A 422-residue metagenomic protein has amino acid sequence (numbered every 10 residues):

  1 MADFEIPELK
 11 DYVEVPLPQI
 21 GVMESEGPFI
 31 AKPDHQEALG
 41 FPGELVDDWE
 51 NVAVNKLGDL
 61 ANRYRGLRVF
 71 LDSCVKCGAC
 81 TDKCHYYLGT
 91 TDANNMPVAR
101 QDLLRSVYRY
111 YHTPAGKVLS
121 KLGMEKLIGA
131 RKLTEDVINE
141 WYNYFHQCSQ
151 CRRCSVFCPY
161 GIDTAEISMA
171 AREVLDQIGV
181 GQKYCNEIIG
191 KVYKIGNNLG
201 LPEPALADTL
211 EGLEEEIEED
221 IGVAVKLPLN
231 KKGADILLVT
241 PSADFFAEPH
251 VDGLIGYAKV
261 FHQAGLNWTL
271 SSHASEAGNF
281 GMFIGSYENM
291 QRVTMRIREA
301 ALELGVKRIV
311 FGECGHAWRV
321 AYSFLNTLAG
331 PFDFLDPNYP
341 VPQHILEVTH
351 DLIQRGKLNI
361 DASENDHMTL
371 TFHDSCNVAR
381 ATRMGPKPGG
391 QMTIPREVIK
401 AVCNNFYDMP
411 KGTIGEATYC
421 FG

Functional and structural regions predicted by a protein language model:
M1-T81, Y86, V98-A99, L103-H112 (+11 more regions): Iron-sulfur (Fe-S) cluster-binding modules
G43-V46, N55, A61-L71, Q101 (+1 more regions): Iron-sulfur-cluster electron-transfer modules
A79-H85, G89-D92, V156-P159, D163: Short functional micro-motifs and their immediate structural scaffolds
T240, E313, H344-L346, D374-C376: Short, structured patches in soluble enzyme cores that scaffold and shape functional sites
F245-D252, V348-I353, N377-V398: Active-site glycine- and acidic-residue-rich loops that bind and position anionic ligands or nucleotide-like cofactors
Q291-I297, V348-G356: Active-site glycine-rich loop that binds ribose-phosphate moieties when present
W318-L346: Short acidic, glycine/proline-enriched helix-loop-strand junctions
G422: A C-terminal functional module that forms or caps the active site or interfaces directly with catalytic machinery
